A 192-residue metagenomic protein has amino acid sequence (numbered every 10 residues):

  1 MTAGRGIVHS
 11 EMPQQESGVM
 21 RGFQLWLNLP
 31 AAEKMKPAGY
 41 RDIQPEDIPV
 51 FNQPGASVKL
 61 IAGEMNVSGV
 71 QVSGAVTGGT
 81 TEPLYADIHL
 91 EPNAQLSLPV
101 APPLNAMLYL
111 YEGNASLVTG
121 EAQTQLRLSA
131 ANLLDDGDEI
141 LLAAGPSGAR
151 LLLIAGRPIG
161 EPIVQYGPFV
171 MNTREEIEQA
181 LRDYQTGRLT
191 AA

Functional and structural regions predicted by a protein language model:
M1-A192: Jelly-roll (double-stranded beta-helix
